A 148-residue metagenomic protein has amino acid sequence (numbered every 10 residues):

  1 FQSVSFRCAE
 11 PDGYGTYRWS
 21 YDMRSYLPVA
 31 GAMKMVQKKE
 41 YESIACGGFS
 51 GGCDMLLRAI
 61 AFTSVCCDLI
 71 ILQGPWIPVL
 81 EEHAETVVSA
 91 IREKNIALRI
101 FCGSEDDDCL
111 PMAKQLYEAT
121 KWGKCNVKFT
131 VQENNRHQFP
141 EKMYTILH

Functional and structural regions predicted by a protein language model:
F1-E42: Serine-hydrolase catalytic machinery in alpha/beta-hydrolase-like enzymes
M35, F62, A119: Active-site catalytic microenvironments for nucleophilic, acid-base chemistry
Y41, C66-C67, N95: Core-facing hydrophobic residues within beta-strands of well-ordered domains
C46-G48, Q73: Short beta-strand immediately N-terminal to the catalytic nucleophile in serine-hydrolase-like folds
G48-G52, L56: Gly/Ala-rich beta-loop-alpha elbow adjacent to hydrolase catalytic centers
R58-D68: Conserved hydrolase catalytic core segment
G74-I146: The feature captures the conserved acid-bearing segment of alpha/beta-hydrolase catalytic domains
